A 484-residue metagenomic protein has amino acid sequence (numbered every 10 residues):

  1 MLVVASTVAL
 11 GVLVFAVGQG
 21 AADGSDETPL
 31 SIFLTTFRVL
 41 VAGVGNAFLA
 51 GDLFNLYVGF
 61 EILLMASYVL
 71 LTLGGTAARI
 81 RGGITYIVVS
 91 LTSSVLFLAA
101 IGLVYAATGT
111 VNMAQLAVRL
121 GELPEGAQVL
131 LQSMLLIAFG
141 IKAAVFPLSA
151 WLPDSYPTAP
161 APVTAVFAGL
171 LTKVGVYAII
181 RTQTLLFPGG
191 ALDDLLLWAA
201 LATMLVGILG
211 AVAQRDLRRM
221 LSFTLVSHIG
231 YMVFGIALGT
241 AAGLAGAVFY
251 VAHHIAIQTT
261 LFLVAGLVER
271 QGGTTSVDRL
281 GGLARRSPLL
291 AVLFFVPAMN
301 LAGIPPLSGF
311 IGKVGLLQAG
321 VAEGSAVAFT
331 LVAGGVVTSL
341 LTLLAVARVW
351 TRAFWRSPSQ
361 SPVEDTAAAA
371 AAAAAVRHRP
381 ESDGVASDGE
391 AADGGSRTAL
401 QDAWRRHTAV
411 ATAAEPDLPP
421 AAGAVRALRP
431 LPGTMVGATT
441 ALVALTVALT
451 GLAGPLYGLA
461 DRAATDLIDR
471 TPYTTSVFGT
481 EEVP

Functional and structural regions predicted by a protein language model:
M1-T35, A114-Q115, R462, D466 (+1 more regions): Transmembrane helix-loop-helix hairpins at membrane boundaries of multipass inner-membrane proteins
L2-V4, S90-S94, V436-T440: Hydrophobic H-region at the start of alpha-helical membrane spans
A5-S6, L171-G175, G312-K313, A438-V443: Core segments of transmembrane alpha-helices that mediate helix-helix packing or line hydrophobic substrate/ligand
G11-A21, A42-F54, S67-V314, Q318-T342 (+2 more regions): Hydrophobic transmembrane alpha-helices and their helix-loop junctions in integral membrane proteins
F15-S31, V163, D365-A369, A424-T434: Cytoplasmic juxtamembrane regions at transmembrane-helix boundaries
E61: Short phosphate-coordinating micro-motif centered on Lys-Gly-acidic
V277, A284-L289, V346-P484: Cytoplasmic/organellar membrane-interface segments at the starts of transmembrane helices in multi-pass inner-membrane
